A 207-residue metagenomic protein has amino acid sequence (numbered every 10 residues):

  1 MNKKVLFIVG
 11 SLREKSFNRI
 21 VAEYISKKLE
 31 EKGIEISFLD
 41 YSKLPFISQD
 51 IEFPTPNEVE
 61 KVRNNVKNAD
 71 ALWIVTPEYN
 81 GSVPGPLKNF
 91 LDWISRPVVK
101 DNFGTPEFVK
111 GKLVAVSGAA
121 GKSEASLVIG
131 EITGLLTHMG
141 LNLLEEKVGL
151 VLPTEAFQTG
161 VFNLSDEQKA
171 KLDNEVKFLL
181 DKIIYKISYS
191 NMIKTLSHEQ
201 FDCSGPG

Functional and structural regions predicted by a protein language model:
N2-K32: N-terminal beta1-alpha1 ligand-phosphate binding loop
K4, E35, L113: Residues at the starts of beta-strands that form the adenosine-phosphate
L6, N142-G207: Glycine-rich phosphate/pyrophosphate-binding loop and the adjoining helix
L12-R13, K43, G121: Short, glycine/serine-rich, charged loops/turns that create anion-binding and catalytic segments at active sites
E31-S37, L141-N142: A generic structural motif
D40-N57, A156-V161: N-terminal beta-loop-helix "entrance" segment that forms/cooperates in small-molecule cofactor or anionic ligand
E58-M139: Helix-loop-strand module that forms the ligand-binding subsite of alpha/beta enzymes
